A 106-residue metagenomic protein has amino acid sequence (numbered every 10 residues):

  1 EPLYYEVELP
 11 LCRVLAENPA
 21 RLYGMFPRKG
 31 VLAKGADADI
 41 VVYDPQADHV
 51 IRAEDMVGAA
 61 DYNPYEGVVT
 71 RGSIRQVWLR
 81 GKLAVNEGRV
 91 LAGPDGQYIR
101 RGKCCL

Functional and structural regions predicted by a protein language model:
E1-L106: Active-site microenvironment of metallo-dependent hydrolases
